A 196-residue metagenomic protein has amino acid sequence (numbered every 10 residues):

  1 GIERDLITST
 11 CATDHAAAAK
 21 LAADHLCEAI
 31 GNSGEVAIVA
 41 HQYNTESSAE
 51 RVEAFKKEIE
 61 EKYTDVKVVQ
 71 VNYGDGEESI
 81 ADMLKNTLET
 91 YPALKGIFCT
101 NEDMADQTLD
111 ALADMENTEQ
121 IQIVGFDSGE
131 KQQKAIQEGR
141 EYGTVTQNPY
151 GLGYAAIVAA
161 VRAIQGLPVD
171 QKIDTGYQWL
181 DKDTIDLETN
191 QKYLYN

Functional and structural regions predicted by a protein language model:
G1-A17, E35, G129-Y142, D183 (+1 more regions): Flexible loop/hinge segments that line or gate small-molecule binding clefts
T10-V36, E50, E77-A81, S128-Q132 (+1 more regions): Hydrophobic alpha-helical segments within soluble ligand-binding/sensing domains
A12, E35-V39, V69-Q70, K95-C99 (+2 more regions): Structural recognition of the beta-strand scaffold that forms the well-ordered cores of secreted hydrolase catalytic
A18-A22, E46-V66, M83, Q107-A111 (+1 more regions): Short, solvent-exposed amphipathic alpha-helices that sit in or adjacent to ligand/effector-binding or catalytic
D24-N32, K56-T64, K85-A93, L109-D114 (+3 more regions): Sec-exported extracytoplasmic/periplasmic mature domains
E35-I38, I59-E77: Short beta-strand elements in bilobed, periplasmic/extracellular small-molecule ligand-binding domains
V39, Y43, S47, E58-D65 (+1 more regions): Hinge/cleft segment of the Venus flytrap/periplasmic-binding protein
F55, Y73-A135: Hydrophobic alpha-helical
